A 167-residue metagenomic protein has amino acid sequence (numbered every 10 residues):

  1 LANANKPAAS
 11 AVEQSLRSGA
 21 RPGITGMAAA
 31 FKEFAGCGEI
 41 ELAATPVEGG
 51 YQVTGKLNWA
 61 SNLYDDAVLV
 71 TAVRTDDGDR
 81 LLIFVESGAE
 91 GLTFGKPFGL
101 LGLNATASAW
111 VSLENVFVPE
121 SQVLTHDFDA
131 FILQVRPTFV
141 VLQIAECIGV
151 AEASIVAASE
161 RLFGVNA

Functional and structural regions predicted by a protein language model:
L1-S61: Glycine-rich flavin
N3-N5, V47-E48, R74-G78, S87-E90 (+1 more regions): Short loop segments at secondary-structure junctions
R21, G38-I40, D65-A67, D79 (+4 more regions): A generic structural signal for well-ordered coil/turn residues at beta-strand boundaries that shape enzyme active-site
A35-G38, L63-D66, L81-L82, F94-P97 (+2 more regions): A short secondary-structure junction signal
E48-Q52, V68, S108: A generic structural signal for beta-strand entry/edge sites
V53-G55, I83, L113, A151: Buried hydrophobic positions in well-ordered alpha/beta secondary-structure cores of metabolic enzymes
K56-T93: A short core secondary-structure module
F98-A167: Glycine-rich beta->alpha junctions and the first turn(s) of the following alpha-helix
